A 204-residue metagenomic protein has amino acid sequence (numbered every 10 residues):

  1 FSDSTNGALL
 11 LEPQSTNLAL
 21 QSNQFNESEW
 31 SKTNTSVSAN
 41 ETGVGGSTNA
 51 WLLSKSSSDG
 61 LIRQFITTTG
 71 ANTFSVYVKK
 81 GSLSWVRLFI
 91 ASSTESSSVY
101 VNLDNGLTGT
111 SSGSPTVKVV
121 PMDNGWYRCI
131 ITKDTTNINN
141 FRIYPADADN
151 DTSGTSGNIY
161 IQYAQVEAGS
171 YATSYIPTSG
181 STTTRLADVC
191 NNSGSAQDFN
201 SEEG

Functional and structural regions predicted by a protein language model:
F1-G204: Extracellular and organelle-lumenal recognition/adhesion modules and their flexible linkers in secreted
